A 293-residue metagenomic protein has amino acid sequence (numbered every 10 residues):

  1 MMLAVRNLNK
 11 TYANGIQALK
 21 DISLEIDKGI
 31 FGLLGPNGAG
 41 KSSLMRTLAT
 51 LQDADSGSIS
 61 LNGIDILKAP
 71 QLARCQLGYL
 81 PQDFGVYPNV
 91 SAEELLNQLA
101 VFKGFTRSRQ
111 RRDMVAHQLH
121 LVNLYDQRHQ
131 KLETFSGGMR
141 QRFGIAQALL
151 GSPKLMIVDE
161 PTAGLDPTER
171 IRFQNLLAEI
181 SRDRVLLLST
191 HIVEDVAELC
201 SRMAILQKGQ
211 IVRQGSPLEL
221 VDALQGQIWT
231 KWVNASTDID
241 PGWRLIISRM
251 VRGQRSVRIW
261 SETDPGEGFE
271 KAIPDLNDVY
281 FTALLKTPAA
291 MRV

Functional and structural regions predicted by a protein language model:
P36-G40: Walker A (P-loop) phosphate-binding loop of ABC-type ATPase nucleotide-binding domains
A49: Helix-to-loop junction immediately C-terminal to a conserved catalytic motif
G57-K68, L72-A73: Conserved ABC transporter NBD signature motif
N97, V101, R109-Q127: Conserved ABC ATPase "signature" region
L150-K154, D183: A short, proline-enriched helix->beta-strand linker immediately N-terminal to the Walker B motif in ABC-type P-loop
M156-E160, L165: Catalytic Walker B motif of ABC-type/P-loop ATPase nucleotide-binding domains
F173-R258: ABC transporter nucleotide-binding domain
